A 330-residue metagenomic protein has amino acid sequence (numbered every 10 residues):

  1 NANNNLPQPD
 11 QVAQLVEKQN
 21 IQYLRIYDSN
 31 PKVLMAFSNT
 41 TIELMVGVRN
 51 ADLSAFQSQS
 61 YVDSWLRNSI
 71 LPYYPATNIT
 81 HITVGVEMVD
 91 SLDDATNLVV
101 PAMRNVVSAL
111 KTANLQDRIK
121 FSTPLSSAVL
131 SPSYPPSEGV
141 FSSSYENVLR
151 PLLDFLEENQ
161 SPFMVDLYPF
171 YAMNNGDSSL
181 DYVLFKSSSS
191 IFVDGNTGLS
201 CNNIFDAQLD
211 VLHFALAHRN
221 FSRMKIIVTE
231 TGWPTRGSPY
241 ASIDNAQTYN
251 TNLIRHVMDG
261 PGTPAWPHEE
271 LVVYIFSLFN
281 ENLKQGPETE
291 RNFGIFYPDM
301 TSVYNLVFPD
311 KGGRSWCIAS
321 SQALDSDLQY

Functional and structural regions predicted by a protein language model:
N1-Y23: Boundary/entry segment of secreted carbohydrate-active catalytic domains
L6, S60, D93-V100, L199 (+2 more regions): Soluble non-cytosolic domains of exported or imported proteins
D10-V16, D28-S38: Internal amphipathic alpha-helical repeat/solenoid segments
A13, R104-S108, D117-T123, V129-L130 (+1 more regions): Substrate-binding and catalytic surfaces of secreted/luminal carbohydrate-active proteins
Q22, T80, S222: Short acidic/polar active-site loop segments enriched in Thr and Asp
Q22-V33, E43: General structural concept
L24-Y27, G85, D166, F276: Conserved residues at the C-terminal ends of beta-strands
L34-S144, V228: Substrate-binding cleft of extracellular glycoside hydrolase catalytic domains
